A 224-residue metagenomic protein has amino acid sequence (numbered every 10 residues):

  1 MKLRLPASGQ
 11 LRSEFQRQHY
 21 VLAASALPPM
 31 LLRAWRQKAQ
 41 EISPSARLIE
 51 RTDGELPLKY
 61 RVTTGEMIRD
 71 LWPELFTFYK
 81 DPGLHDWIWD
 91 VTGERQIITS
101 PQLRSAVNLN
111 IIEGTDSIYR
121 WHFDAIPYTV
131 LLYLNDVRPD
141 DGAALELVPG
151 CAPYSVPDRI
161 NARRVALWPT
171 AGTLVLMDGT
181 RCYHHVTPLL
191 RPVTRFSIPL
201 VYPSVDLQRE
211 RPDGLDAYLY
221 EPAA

Functional and structural regions predicted by a protein language model:
M1-K59, L75-L84, Y218-A224: N-terminal auxiliary "cap/dimerization" subdomain that precedes the catalytic jelly-roll/cupin core of mononuclear
A23, Y128-V130, I198: Hydrophobic residues positioned within well-ordered beta-strands of beta-sheet architectures
P28, I126, P139, R191-P192: Short strand-connecting beta-turns/loops that link adjacent beta-strands
S43-R47, T92, D206: A generic secondary-structure signal for well-formed alpha-helical elements
R51-E66, P82, E94-N108: A short mid-domain helix/strand-loop element embedded in enzyme catalytic domains that forms or borders the active-site
M67-T77: Short histidine-centered catalytic/ligand-binding loop motif
W89-L176, T180: Catalytic core of non-heme Fe(II) oxygenases with the double-stranded beta-helix
A143-A224: Catalytic core of Fe(II)/2-oxoglutarate
